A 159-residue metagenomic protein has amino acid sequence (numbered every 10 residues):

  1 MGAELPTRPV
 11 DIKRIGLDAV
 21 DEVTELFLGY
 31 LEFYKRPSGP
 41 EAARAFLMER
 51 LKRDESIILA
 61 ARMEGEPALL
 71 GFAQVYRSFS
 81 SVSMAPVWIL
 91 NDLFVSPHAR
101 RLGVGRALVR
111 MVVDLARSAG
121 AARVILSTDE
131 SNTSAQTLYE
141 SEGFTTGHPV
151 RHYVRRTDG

Functional and structural regions predicted by a protein language model:
V10-E25: A short beta-loop-alpha structural element at the N-terminal edge of CoA-dependent acyl/N-acetyltransferase catalytic
T24-E49: Conserved GNAT-fold acetyl-CoA-binding loop/helix
M48-A60, I89: A short helix-loop-beta-strand connector motif used in the catalytic cores of GNAT acetyltransferases and, in some
A60, A68-R77, I89, F94: Conserved beta-strand in the GNAT
S83, A99: Glycine-rich phosphate-binding loop
V95, R101-D114, T137, S141: Conserved acetyl-CoA-binding loop-helix of GNAT-fold acetyltransferases
R106, E130-P149, R155: Conserved active-site alpha-helix within GNAT-family acetyltransferase domains
A116-T128: Conserved GNAT acetyl-CoA-binding A-motif
